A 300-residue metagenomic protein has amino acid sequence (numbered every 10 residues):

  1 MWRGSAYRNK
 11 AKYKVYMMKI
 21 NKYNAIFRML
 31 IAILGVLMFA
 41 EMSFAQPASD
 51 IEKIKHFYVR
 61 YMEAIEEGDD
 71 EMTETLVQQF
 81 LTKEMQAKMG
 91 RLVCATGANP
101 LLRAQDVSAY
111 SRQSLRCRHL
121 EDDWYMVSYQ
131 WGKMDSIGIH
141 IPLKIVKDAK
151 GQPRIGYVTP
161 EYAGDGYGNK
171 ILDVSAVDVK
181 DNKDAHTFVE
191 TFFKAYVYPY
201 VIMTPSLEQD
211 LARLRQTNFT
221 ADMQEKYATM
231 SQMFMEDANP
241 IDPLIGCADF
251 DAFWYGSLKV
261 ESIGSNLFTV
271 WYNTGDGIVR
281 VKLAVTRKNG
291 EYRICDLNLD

Functional and structural regions predicted by a protein language model:
Y7-M17: Short, Lys/Arg-enriched N-terminal segments with co-localized hydrophobic residues within the first ~10-30 amino acids
K19-I31: Bacterial N-terminal signal peptides that target proteins for export
M29-A40: Bacterial N-terminal signal peptides
E41-A45: Sec/Tat signal peptide C-region and signal peptidase I cleavage site
Q46-C94, A176-F234: Core segments of small alpha/beta cavity-forming domains
D50, D135-I137, R154-I202, S262-L267 (+3 more regions): Low-complexity, intrinsically disordered terminal/linker segments enriched in charged and Gly/Pro repeats
T82, Q86-I137, T220-D276: Surface-exposed, charged secondary-structure patches
